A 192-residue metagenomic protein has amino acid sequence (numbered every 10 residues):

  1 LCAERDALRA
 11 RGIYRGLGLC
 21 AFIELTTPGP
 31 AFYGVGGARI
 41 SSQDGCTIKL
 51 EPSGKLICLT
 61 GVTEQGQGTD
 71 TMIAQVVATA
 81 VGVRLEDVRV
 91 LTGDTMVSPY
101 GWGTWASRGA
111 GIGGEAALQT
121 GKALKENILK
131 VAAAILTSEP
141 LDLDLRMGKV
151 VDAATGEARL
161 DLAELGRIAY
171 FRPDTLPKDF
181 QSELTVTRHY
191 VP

Functional and structural regions predicted by a protein language model:
L1-I57, Q65-A80, G93-P192: Cofactor-centric catalytic regions
R84-R89, L141: Short acidic capping loops at alpha-helix termini that bridge into adjacent secondary structure
